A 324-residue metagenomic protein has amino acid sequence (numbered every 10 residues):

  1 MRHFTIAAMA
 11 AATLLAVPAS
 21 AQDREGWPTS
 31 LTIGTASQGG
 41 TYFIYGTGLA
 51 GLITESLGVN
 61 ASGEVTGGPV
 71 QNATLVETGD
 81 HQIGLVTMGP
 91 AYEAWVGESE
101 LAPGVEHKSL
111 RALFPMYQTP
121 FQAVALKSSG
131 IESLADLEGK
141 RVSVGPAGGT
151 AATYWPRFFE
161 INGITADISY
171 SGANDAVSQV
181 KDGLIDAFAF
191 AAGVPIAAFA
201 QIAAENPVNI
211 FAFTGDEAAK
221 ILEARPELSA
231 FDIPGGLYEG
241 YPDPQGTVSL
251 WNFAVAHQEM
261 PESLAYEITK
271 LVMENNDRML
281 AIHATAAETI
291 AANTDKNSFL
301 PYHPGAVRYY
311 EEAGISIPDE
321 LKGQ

Functional and structural regions predicted by a protein language model:
M1-F4: Positively charged n-region of N-terminal signal peptides that target proteins for export
A7-A16: Bacterial N-terminal signal peptides
V17-A21: Sec/Tat signal peptide C-region and signal peptidase I cleavage site
Q22-E93: N-terminal (or domain-start) structured segment
P28-T29, D175, K181-D182, A192-I210 (+3 more regions): An extracytoplasmic/periplasmic, membrane-proximal ligand-sensing/linker region
S30-S56, N60-A61, P115, T119-D182 (+2 more regions): Bilobed "Venus flytrap"/periplasmic-binding protein-like clamshell domains and structurally analogous long
M88-P90, E98-P103, T165-M260: Pocket-lining segment of extracytoplasmic ligand-binding domains
R141-W155, E227-S298: Ligand-binding clefts/hinges and TM-proximal coupling segments of bilobed small-molecule sensing domains
